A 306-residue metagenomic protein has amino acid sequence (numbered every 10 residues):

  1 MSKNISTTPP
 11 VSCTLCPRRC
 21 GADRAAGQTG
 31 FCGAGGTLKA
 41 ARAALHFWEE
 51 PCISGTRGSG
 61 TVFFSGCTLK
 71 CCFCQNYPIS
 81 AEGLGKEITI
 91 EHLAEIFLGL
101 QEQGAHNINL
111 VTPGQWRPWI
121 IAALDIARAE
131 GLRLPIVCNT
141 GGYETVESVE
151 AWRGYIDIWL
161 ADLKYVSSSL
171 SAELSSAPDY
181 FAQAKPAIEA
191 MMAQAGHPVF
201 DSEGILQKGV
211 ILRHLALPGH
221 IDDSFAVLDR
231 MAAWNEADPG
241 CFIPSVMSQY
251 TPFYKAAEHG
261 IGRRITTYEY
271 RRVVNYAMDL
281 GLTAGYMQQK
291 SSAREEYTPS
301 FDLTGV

Functional and structural regions predicted by a protein language model:
M1-T29, H197-V306: Auxiliary Fe-S-binding modules of radical SAM enzymes
M1-T68, C72, N76-A81, F301-L303: N-terminal [4Fe-4S]-dependent radical SAM core
A40-T61, E95-P113, G285-M287: Short Fe-S-cluster ligation motifs
C72-N76, E82-E87, I120-A123, S148-V149: Short, conserved acidic/polar surface loops in the N-terminal third of protein domains
P78-N107, Y276: Conserved alpha-helical substructure of the radical SAM core
K86-I90, A177, F181, R263-T267: Flexible, glycine- and charge-enriched loops at secondary-structure boundaries
T89, Q115-W116, S292-A293: Positions that flank functional sites
E95-H259: Conserved AdoMet/S-adenosylmethionine-binding subsite of the radical SAM
